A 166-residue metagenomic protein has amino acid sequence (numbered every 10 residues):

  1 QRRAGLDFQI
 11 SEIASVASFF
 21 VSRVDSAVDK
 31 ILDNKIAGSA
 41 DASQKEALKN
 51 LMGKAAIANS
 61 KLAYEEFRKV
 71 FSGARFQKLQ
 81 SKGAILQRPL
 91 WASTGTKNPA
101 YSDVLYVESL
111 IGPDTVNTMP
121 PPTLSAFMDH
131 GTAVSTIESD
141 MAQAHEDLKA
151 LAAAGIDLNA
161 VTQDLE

Functional and structural regions predicted by a protein language model:
Q1-P122: Catalytic alpha/beta core domains of metabolic enzymes, predominantly
A14-F19, Q143-L148, I156: A broadly tuned preference for mixed-charge, low-complexity surface segments
Y101-A152: A C-terminal functional module that forms or caps the active site or interfaces directly with catalytic machinery
Q143-A144, Q163-E166: Small/polar glycine-rich anion-binding or flexible loop at a beta-alpha turn
I156-Q163: Metallocofactor- and cofactor-centric catalytic cores in central/energy metabolism, strongly enriched
